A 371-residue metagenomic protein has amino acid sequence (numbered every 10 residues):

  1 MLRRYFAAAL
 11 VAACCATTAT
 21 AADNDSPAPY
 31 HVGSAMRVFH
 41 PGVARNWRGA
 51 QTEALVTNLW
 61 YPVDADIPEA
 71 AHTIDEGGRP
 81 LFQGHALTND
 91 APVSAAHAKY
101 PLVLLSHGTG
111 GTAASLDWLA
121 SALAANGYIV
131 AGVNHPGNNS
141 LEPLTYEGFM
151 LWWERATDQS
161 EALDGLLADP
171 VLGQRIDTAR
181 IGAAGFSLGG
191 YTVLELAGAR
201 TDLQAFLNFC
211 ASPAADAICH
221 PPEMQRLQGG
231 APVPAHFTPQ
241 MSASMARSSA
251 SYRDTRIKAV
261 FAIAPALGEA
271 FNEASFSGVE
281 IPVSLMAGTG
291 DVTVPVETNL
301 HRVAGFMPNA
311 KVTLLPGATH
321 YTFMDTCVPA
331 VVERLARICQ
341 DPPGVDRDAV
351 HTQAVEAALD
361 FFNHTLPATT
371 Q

Functional and structural regions predicted by a protein language model:
A22-V103: Domain-level recognition of soluble alpha/beta enzyme cores, biased toward histidine phosphatases/phosphomutases
H85-Y100, L105-E142, V292-P295: Short substrate-entry loop that stabilizes the transition state in hydrolases
G148-Q174, T178, E195, Q204-P232 (+2 more regions): Alpha/beta-hydrolase active-site loop
G185-G189, V193: Gly/Ala-rich beta-loop-alpha elbow adjacent to hydrolase catalytic centers
F271, V292-T298, F323: Conserved alpha/beta-hydrolase "acid-adjacent" motif
S275, I281, P295-G305, C327: Short alpha-helix in the alpha/beta-hydrolase fold that links the catalytic acid
V279, L285-A287: Short beta-strand/loop motif that positions the catalytic acidic residue of the alpha/beta-hydrolase fold
V328-Q371: Catalytic active-site module of serine/aspartate enzymes centered on a nucleophile-bearing elbow/loop
